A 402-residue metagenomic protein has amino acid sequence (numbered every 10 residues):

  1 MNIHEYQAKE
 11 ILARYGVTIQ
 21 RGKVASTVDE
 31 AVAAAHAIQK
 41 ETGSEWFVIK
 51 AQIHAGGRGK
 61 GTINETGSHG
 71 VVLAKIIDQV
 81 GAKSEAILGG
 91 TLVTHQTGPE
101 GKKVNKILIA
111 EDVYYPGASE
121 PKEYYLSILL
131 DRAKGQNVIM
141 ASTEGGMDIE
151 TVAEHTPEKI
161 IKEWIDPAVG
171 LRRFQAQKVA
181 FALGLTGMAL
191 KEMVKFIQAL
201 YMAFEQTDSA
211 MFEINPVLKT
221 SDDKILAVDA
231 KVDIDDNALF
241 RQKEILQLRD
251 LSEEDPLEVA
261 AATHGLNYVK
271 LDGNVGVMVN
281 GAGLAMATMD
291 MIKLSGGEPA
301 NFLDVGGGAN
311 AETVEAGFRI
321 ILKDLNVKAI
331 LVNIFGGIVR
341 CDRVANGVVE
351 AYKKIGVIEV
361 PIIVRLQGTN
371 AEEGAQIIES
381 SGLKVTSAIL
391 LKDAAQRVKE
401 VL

Functional and structural regions predicted by a protein language model:
M1-I214, L218-V332, D342-V344, L366-L402: ATP-dependent carboxylate/acyl-activation modules
F335-V339: Glycine-rich, proline-tolerant flexible connector loops at the mouths of alpha/beta enzymes
R340-E359: Amphipathic alpha-helical interaction surfaces in cytosolic regulatory modules
E359-Q367: Short internal beta-strands
